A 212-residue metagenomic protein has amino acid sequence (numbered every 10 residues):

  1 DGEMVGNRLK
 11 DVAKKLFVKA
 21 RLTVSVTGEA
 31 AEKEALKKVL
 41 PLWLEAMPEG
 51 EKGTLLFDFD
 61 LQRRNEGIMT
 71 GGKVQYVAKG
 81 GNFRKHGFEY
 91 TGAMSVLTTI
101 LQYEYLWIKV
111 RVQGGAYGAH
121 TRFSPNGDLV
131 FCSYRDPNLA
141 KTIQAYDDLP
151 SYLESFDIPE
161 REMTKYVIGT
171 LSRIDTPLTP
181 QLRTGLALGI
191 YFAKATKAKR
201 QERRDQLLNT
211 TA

Functional and structural regions predicted by a protein language model:
D1-L55, Q113-A212: Charge-rich, well-structured scaffold segments of protease-associated domains
K14, R21, S25, A30 (+2 more regions): His/Glu-based metal-binding/catalytic segments typifying zinc-dependent metallopeptidases
